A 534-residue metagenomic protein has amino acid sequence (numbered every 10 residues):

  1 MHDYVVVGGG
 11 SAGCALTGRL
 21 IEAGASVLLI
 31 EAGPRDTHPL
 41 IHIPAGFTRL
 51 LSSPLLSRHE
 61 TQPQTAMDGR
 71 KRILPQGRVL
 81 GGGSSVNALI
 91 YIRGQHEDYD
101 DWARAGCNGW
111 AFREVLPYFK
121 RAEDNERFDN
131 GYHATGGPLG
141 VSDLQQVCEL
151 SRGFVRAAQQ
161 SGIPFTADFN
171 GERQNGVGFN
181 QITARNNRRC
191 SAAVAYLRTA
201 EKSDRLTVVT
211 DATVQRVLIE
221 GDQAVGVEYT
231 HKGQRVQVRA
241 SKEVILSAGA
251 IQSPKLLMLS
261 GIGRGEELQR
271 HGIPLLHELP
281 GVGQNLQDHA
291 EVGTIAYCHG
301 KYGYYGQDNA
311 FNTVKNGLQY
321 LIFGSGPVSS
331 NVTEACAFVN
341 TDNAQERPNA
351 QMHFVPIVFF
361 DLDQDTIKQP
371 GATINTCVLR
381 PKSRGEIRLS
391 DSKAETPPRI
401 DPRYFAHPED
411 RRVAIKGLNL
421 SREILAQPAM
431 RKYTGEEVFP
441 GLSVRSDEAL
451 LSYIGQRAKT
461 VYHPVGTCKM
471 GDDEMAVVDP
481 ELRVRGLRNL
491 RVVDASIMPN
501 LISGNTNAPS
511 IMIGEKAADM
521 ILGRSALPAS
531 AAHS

Functional and structural regions predicted by a protein language model:
M1-S534: N-terminal redox-cofactor-binding region of secreted/periplasmic oxidoreductases
